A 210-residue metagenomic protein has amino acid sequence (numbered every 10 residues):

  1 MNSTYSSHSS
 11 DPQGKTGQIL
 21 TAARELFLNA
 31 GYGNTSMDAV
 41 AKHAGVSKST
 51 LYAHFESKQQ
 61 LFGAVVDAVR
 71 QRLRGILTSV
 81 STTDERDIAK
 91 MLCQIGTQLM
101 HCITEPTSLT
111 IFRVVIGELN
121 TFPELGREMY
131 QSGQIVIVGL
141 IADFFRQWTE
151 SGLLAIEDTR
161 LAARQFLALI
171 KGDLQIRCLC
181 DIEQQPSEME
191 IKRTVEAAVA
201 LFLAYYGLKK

Functional and structural regions predicted by a protein language model:
M1-A30, N34-V46, A53-Q60, R86: Basic, helix-initiating cap at the start of DNA-binding domains
M1-S6, Q94, Q98, G139 (+3 more regions): C-terminal peripheral helix-coil segments that are non-catalytic and often amphipathic
S57, E105, T121-P123: Short loop-to-helix capping motifs
G63-I95, I103, T107, I141 (+1 more regions): Amphipathic alpha-helical linker/stalk segments
K90, H101, T110, V114 (+2 more regions): Amphipathic alpha-helical packing segments from all-alpha helical-bundle domains
T97-T104, F112-N120, Y205: Helix-loop "lid/cap" segments that line or gate small-molecule binding pockets
A155, T159-A163: Membrane-interface starts of transmembrane alpha-helices
